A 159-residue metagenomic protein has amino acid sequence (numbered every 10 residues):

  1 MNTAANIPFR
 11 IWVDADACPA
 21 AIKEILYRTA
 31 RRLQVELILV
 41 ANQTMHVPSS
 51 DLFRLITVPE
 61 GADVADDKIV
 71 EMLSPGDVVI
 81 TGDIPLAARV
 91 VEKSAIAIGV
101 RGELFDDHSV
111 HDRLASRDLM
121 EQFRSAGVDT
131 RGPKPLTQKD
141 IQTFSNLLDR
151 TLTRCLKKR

Functional and structural regions predicted by a protein language model:
N2-R159: Nuclease catalytic cores that cleave nucleic-acid phosphodiester bonds, predominantly acidic two-metal-ion
